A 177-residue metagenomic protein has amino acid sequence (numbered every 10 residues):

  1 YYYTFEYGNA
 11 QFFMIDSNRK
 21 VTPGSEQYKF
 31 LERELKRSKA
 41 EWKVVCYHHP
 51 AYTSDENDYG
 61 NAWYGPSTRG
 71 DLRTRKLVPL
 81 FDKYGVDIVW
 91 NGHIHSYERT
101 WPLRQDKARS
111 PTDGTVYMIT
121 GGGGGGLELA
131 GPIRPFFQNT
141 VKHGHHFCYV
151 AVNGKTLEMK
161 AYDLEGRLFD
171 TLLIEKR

Functional and structural regions predicted by a protein language model:
Y1-L129, F137-V141, Y149-R177: Metal-dependent phosphoester/phosphodiester hydrolase catalytic core
